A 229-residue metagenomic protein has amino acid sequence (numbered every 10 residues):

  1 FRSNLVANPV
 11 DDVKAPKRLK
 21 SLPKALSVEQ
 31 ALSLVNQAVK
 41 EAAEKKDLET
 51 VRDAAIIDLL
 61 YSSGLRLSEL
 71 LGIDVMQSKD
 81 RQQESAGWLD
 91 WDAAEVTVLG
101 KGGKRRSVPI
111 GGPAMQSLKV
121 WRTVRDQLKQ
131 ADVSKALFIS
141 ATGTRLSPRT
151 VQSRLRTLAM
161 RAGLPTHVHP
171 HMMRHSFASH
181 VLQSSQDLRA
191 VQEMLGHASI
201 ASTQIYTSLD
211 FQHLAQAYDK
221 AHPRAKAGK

Functional and structural regions predicted by a protein language model:
F1-K229: Conserved catalytic core of the tyrosine transesterase superfamily
